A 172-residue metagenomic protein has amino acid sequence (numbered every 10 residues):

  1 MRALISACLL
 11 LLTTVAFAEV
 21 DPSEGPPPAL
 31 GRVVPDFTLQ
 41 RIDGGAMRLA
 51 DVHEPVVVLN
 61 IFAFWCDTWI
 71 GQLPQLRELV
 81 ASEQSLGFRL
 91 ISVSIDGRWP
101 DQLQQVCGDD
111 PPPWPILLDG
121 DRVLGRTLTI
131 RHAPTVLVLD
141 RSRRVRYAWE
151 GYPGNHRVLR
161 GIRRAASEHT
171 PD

Functional and structural regions predicted by a protein language model:
M1-A3: Positively charged n-region of N-terminal signal peptides that target proteins for export
T13-T14: N-terminal signal peptide c-region/cleavage motif recognized by signal peptidases
E19-L49: N-terminal "domain-start" segment that seeds a small globular fold
L49-I70: Short active-site neighborhood of thiol/selenol oxidoreductases, capturing the structured segment around
V58-L59, L90, V136: Hydrophobic beta-strand anchors of alpha/beta hydrolase catalytic cores
I70-D110, G120-T127: Structural microenvironment flanking redox-active thiols in thiol-disulfide oxidoreductases
Q105-P112, G120-R163: Thiol/disulfide oxidoreductase modules built on the thioredoxin-like
